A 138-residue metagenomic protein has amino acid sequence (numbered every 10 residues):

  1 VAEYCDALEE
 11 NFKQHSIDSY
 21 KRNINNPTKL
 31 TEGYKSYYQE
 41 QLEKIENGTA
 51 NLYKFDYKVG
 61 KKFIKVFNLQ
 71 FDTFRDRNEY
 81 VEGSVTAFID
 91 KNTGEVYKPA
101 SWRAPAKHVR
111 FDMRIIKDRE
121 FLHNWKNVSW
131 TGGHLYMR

Functional and structural regions predicted by a protein language model:
V1-F55: Negatively charged, low-complexity tracts enriched in Asp/Glu with abundant Ser/Thr
C5, L122, Y136-R138: Activation/maturation switch segments at domain boundaries
E32, S36, A50, L69 (+3 more regions): Hydrophobic transmembrane signal anchors and adjacent membrane-proximal interface regions, especially in viral
E43-A87: Exposed beta-strand-loop-beta-strand "reactive/processing" segments of non-cytosolic proteins
T93-W125: A short, surface-exposed interaction/processing loop segment used at functional sites
K126-R138: Cysteine/selenocysteine-centered motifs that mediate thiol-based redox chemistry or coordinate metal-sulfur cofactors
